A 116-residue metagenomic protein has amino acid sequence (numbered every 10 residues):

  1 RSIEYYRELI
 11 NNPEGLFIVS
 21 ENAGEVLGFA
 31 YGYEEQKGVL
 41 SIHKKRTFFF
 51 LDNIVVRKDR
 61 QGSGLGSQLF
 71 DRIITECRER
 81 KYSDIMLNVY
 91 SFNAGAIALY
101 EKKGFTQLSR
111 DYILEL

Functional and structural regions predicted by a protein language model:
R1-F48, D52, F70, I113: Acetyl-CoA-dependent GNAT
V26-L27, A94-G95, Q107: Short alpha-helical
E35-K37, D59, F92-A94: Short coil/turn motifs at secondary-structure junctions
I42-R46, G64, S91: Residues at secondary-structure transition points
N53-V56, G62-T75, E79, A98-K103: Conserved acetyl-CoA-binding loop-helix of GNAT-fold acetyltransferases
C77-N88: Conserved GNAT acetyl-CoA-binding A-motif
M86-A96, I113-L116: Conserved beta-strand-loop-alpha-helix junction that forms the acyl-donor binding cleft
G104-T106, R110-L116: Active-site/acyl-donor-binding loops of N-acyltransferases
